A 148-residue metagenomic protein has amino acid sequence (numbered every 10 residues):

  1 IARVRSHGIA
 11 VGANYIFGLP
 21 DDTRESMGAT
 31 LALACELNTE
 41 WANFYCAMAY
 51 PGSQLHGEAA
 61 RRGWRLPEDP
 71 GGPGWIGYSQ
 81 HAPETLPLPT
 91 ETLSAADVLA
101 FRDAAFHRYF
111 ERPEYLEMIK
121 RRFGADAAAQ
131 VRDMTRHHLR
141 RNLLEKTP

Functional and structural regions predicted by a protein language model:
I1-A127: A structural motif corresponding to the C-terminal lobe/cap of the Radical SAM core domain
P113-P148: Membrane-proximal basic amphipathic "stem/tether" segments
